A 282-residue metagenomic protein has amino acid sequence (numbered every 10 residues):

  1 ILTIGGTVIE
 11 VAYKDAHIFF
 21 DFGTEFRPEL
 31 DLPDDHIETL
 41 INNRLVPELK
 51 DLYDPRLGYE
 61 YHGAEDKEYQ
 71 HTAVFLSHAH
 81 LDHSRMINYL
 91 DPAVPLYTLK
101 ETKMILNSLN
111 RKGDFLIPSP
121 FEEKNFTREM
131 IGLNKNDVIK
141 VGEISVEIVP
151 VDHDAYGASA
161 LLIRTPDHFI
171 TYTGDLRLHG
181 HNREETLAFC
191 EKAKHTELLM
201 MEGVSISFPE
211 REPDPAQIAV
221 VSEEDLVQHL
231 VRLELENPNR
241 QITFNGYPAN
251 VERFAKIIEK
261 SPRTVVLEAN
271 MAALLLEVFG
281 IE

Functional and structural regions predicted by a protein language model:
I1-A73, D82-E252, K256: His/Asp/Glu-rich metal-coordinating catalytic cores of metallo-dependent phosphodiesterases/hydrolases acting on
L76: A short SAM/SAH-binding and catalytic strip from SAM-dependent methyltransferases
A93-L96, R263, I281-E282: Active-site regions of enzymes building and remodeling cell-envelope glycoconjugates
Y247-F254, E259-A272: A structured phosphate/pyrophosphate-recognition subdomain
N270-E282: A contiguous, basic/glycine-rich beta-loop/short-helix subdomain that forms a polymer-engagement track
